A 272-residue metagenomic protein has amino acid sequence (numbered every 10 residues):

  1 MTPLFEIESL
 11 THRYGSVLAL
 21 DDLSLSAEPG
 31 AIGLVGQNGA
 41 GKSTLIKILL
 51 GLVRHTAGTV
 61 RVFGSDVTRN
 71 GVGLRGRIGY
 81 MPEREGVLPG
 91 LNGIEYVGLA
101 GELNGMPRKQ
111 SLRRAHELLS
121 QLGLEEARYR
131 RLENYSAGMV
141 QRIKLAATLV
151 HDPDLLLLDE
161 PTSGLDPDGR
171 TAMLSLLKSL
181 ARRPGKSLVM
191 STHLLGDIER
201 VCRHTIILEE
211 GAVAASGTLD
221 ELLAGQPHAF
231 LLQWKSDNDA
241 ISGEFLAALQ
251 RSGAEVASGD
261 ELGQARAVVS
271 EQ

Functional and structural regions predicted by a protein language model:
M1: Exposed loop/turn and edge beta-strand positions of beta-sandwich/beta-sheet ligand-binding modules
L4-F5, H12-E209, A214-A215: ABC transporter nucleotide-binding domains
G90, R108, N238, S270-E271: Charged, low-complexity surface patches
M173-S270: ABC transporter nucleotide-binding domain
